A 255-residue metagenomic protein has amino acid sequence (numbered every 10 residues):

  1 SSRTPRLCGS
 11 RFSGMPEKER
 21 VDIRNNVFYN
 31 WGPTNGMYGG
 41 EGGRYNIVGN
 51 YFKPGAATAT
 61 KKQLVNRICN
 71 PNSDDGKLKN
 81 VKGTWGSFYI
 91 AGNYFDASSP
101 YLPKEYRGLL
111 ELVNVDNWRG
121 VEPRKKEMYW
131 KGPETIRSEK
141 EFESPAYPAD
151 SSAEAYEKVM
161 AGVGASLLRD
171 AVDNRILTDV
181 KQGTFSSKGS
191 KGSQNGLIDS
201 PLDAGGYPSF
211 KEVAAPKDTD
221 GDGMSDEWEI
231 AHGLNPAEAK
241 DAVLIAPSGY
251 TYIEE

Functional and structural regions predicted by a protein language model:
S1-F12, E17-G32, R44-A56, Y89-A97: Right-handed parallel beta-helix
S2-S13, G32-G36, K61-K79: Extracellular beta-strand/beta-solenoid scaffold signature
Y38-G40: Short, solvent-exposed loop/turn segments at secondary-structure boundaries
V48, F52-G221, W228-H232, A237 (+1 more regions): Long, contiguous C-terminal flanking segments immediately downstream of a protein's structured core
G223-M224, I253: Hydrophobic core positions in alpha-helical repeat/coiled-coil coupling domains, especially the HAMP
A237-V243: Surface-exposed patches in mature extracellular/periplasmic domains of secreted proteins
A246-E255: Short, amphipathic C-terminal "tail helix"
